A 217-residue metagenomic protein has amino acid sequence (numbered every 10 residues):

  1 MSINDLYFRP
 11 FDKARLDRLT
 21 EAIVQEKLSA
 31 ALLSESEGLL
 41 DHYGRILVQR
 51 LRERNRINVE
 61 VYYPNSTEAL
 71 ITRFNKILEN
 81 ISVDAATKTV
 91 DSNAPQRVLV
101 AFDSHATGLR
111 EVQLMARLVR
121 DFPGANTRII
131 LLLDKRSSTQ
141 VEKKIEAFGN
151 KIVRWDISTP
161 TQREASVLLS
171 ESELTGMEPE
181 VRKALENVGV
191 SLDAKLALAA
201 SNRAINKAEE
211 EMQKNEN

Functional and structural regions predicted by a protein language model:
M1-S92, S170-L174: Extended, compositionally biased accessory segments flanking or bridging domains
K27-L33, Q96-V98, R128-I130: Residue-level preference for the first positions of well-ordered beta-strands
S34-S36, L131-S137, T159-P160: A short beta-strand-to-loop transition that corresponds to the Sensor-1 phosphate-sensing loop of AAA+ P-loop ATPases
L40-D41, E68-I71, T107-R110, S137-K143 (+1 more regions): Switch/connector loops and helix/strand junctions flanking conserved nucleotide-binding motifs in nucleotide-processing
L40-I46, Q162, L168-N217: C-terminal alpha-helical "lid" subdomain
K88-E111, M115, L132: Conserved P-loop NTPase "ATPase switch" module shared by AAA+ and STAND
T107-G108, F122-A147: Sensor-1/coupling segment of RecA-like P-loop NTPase cores
K143-L168, T175: A short helix-turn-beta junction within AAA+ P-loop NTPase domains corresponding to the substrate/partner-engaging
